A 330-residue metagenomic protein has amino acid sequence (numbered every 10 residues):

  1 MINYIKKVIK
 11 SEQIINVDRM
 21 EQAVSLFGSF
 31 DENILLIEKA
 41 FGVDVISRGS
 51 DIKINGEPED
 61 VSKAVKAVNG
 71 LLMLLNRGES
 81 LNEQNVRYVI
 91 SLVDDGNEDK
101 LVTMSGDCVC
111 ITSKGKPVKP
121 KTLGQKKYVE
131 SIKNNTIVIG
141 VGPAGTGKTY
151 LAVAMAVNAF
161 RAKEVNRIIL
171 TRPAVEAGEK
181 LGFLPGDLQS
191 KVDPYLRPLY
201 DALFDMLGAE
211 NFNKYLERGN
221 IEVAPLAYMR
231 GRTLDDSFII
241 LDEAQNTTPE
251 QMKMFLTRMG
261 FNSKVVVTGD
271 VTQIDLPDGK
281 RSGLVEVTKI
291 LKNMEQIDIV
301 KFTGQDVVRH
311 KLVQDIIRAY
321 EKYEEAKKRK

Functional and structural regions predicted by a protein language model:
M1, L72, G78, L226 (+1 more regions): Nucleotide/phosphate-binding catalytic cleft detector across ATP-hydrolyzing and phosphate-transferring enzymes
M1-K7, K327-K330: Acidic, low-complexity intrinsically disordered tails
I5-S25: Short glycine-/aliphatic-rich beta-strand segments at the starts of folded cytosolic domains
V17-R19, S47-G49, G56, R172 (+2 more regions): Flexible glycine-/small-residue-rich
Q22-K39: Short amphipathic alpha-helix segments
I46-S105: Interdomain "pre-motor" coupling segment immediately N-terminal to P-loop NTPase/helicase cores
D95-K116, P120-L123: Conserved loop-to-helix interface motifs that mediate assembly, gating, or partner/ligand docking in ancient ring
S113-Q125, S131-T146, Y150-L241, Q245-K330: Conserved helicase motor core of SF1/SF2 NTP-dependent helicases
